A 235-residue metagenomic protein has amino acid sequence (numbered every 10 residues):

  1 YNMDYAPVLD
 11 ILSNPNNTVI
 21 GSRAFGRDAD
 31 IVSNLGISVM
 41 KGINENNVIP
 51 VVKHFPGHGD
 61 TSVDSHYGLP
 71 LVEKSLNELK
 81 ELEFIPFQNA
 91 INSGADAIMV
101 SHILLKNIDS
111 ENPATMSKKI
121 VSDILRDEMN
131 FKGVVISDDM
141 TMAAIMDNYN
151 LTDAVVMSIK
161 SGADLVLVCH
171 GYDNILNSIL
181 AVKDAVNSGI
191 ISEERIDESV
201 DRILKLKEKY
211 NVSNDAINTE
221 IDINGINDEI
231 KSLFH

Functional and structural regions predicted by a protein language model:
Y1-L35, H54, G59-E73, S101-M116 (+2 more regions): Enzymes and membrane/adaptor proteins characterized by extended Gly/Ser/Thr/Asp/Glu-rich, aromatic-dotted
Y1-N2, N44-I49, G94-D96, M129-V134 (+2 more regions): Short, well-ordered coil/turn segments that N-cap beta-strands
D30-G42, I85, N89, I120-I124 (+4 more regions): Alpha-helical scaffolding segments of alpha/beta enzyme cores, especially the outer helices of TIM-barrel or partial
I31, L35-G36, M40-P56, S65 (+1 more regions): Phosphate/pyrophosphate-binding betaalpha-module
N77-I91, A114-V121, L125, I145-N150: A general structural motif
D123-V135, D139: Catalytic PLP-binding core of fold-type I/II PLP enzymes
D127-E128, D147-H235: Preference for extracellular/luminal or secreted protein segments
